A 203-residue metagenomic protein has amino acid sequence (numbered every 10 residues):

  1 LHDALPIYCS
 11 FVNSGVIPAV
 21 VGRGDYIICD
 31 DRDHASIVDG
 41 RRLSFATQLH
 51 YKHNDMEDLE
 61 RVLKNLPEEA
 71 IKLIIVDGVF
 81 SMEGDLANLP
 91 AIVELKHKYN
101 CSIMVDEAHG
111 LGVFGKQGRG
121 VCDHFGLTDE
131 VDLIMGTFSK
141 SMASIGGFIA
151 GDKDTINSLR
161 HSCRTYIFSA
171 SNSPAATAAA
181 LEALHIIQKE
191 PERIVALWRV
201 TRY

Functional and structural regions predicted by a protein language model:
H2-L5: Short, small-residue-biased leader/transition segments that mark boundaries at the very start of proteins
S10-V16, S36-I37, L111-F114, M142-I145: Short glycine/serine/threonine-rich phosphate/pyrophosphate-binding segments that cradle anionic phosphate groups
V16-A35: Conserved PLP-anchoring active-site segment centered on the Schiff-base-forming lysine
R23, L43-F45, Y99, E130: Short, structured coil segments at secondary-structure junctions
A35, M56-E57, G78-E83, G110-V113 (+1 more regions): Short, small-residue-enriched loops and turns at beta-alpha junctions that line or gate enzyme active sites
L49-V105: Active-site phosphate-binding strand-loop segment of PLP-dependent enzymes
Y99-S102, H109, F114-Y203: Active-site C-terminal subdomain of aminotransferase-like
